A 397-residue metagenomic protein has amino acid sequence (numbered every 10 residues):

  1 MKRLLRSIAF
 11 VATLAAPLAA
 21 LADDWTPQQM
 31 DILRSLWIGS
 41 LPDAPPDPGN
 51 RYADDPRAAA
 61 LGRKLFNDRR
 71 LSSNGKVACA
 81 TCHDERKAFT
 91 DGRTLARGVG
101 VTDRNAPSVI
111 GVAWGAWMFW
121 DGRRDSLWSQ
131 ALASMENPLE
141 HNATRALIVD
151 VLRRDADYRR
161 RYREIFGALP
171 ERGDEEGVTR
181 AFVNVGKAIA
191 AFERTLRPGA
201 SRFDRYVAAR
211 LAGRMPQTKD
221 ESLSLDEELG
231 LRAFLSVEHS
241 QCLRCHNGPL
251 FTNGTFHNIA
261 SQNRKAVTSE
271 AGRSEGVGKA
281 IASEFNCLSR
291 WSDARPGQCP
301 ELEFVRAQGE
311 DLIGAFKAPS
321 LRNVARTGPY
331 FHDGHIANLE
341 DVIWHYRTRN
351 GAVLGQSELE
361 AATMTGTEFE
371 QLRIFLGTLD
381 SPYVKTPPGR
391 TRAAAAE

Functional and structural regions predicted by a protein language model:
M1-I8: Bacterial N-terminal signal peptides that target proteins for export
A9-L14: Hydrophobic helical h-region of N-terminal Sec-dependent signal peptides in bacterial secretory/periplasmic proteins
A22, A44-G49, V109, G115-L169 (+3 more regions): Axial heme c-ligation environment in periplasmic c-type cytochrome domains
D23-A133, R202-I336, D341-W344, G351-A352 (+1 more regions): Short glycine/threonine-rich turn/loop motifs
P107, D125, A146, V183-K187 (+2 more regions): Non-catalytic, well-ordered alpha-helical scaffold segments
V151-N258, E368-G377: Extended surface/linker regions that mediate inter-domain or inter-protein docking in multi-component redox
T367-E397: A cross-kingdom marker for long, charged
